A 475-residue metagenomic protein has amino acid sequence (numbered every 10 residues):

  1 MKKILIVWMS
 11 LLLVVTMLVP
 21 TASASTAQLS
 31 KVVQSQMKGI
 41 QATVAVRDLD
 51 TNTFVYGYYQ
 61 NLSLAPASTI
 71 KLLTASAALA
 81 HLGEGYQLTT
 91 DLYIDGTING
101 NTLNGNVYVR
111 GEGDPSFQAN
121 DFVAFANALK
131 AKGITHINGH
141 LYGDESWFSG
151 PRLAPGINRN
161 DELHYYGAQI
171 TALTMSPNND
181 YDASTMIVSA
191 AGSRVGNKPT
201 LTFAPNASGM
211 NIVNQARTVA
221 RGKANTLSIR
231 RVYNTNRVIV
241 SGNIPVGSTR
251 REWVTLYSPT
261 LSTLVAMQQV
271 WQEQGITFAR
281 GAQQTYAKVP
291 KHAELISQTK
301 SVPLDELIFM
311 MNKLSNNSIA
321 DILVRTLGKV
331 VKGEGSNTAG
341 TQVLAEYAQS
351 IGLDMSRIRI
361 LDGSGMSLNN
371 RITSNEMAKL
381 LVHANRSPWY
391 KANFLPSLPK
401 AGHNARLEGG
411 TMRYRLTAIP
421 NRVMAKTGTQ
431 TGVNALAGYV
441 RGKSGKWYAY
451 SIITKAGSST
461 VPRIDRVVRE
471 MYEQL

Functional and structural regions predicted by a protein language model:
M1-A24: Sec-dependent N-terminal signal peptides of Gram-positive bacterial secreted proteins and lipoproteins
P20-T51, Y56-S63, V123-K132: Beta-lactamase-like hydrolase cores
V32, E84-N337, Q342, E346-D354: Conserved serine DD-peptidase/penicillin-binding transpeptidase domain and beta-lactam-recognizing active-site
V44-V46, T90-L92, A437: Short beta-strand scaffold segments in enzyme catalytic cores
V55-G57, Q118, V324-L475: Small-residue-rich helix-loop
G57-A77: Short active-site loop at a secondary-structure junction that contains or immediately precedes the catalytic residue(s)
S76-A80, P151-R152: Zymogen propeptides
